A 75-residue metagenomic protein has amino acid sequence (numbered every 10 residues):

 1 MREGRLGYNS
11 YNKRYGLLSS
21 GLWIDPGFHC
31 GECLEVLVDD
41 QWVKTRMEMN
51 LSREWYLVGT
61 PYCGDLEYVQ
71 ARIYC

Functional and structural regions predicted by a protein language model:
M1-D25: Mixed-charge, Lys/Arg-rich low-complexity intrinsically disordered regions
M1-G7, C30, I73-C75: Mixed-charge, low-complexity intrinsically disordered regions
G4-L6, E35, T45-M47: Assembly/interface hotspot detector across virion components, adhesins/toxins, and nucleic-acid enzymes
S10-N12, F28-E32, N50-R53: A short, compositionally biased
K13-S19, L34, E54-L57: Short polybasic amphipathic segments
I24-V38: Short coil-to-beta transition motif at edge beta-strands of beta-rich domains
Q41-C75: Short, compact, well-ordered microdomains
